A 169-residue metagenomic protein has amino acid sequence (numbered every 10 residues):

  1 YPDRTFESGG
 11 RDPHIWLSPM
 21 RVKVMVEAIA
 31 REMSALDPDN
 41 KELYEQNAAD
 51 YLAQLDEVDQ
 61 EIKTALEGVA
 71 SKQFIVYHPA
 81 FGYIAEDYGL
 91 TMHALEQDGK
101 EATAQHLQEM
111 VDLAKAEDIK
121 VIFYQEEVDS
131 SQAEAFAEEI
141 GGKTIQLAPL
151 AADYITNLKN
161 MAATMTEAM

Functional and structural regions predicted by a protein language model:
Y1-M169: Extracytoplasmic metal-acquisition and chelation regions
